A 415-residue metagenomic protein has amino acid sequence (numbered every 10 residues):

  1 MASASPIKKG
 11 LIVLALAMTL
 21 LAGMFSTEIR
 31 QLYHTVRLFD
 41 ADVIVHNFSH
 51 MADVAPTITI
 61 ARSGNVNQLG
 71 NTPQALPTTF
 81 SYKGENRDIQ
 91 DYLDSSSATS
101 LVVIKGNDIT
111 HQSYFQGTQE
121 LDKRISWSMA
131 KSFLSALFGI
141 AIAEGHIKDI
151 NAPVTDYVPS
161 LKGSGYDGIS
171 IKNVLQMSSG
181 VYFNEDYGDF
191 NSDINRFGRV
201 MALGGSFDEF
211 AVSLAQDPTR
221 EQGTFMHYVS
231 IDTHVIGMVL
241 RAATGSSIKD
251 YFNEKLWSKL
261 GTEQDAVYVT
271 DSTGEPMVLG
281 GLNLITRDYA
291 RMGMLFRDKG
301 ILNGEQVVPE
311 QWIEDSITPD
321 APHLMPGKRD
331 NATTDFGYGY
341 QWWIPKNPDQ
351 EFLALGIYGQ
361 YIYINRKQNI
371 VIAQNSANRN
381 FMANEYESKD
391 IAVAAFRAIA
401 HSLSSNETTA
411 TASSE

Functional and structural regions predicted by a protein language model:
A2-Q119, I147, G180, V212-S213 (+1 more regions): N-terminal leader/targeting segments and the immediately adjacent pre-domain N-terminus
Q90-D91, Q119-L121, A130, A141-F225: Active-site-proximal loop and beta-strand segments within enzyme catalytic domains
N107, I125-I150, V174, I236-L240 (+1 more regions): Active-site SXXK
F115-Q119, K123, N378-N380: A short acidic/small-residue loop/turn micro-motif
E120-L121, D186-G188, I194-T273, M277-G280: Catalytic-site signature segments of enzymes, centered on catalytic residues
E144-Y182, A242-G280, L284: Active-site helix/loop module of the DD-peptidase/beta-lactamase fold, centered on the serine-lysine SxxK catalytic
M177, D232-V239, G280-I301, Q360-S376: Active-site-proximal alpha-helical segments within enzyme catalytic domains
T262-A266, I317-V371: Active-site Gly/Thr loop motif
